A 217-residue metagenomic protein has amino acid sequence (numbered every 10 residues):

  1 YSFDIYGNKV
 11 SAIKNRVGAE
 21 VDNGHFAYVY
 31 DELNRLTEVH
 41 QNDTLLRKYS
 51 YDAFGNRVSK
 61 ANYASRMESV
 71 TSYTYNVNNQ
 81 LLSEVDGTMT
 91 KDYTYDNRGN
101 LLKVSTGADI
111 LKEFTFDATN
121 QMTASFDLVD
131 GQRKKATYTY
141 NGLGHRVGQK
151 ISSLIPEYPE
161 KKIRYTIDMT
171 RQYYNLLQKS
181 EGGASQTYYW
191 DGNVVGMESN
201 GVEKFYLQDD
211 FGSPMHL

Functional and structural regions predicted by a protein language model:
S2-I13, A19-A61, D92-T166, D191-L217: Residue-level markers of secondary-structure register and packing in elongated scaffolds
R57-T74: Proline-centered turn/helix-capping motifs that create local helix->coil transitions or kinks
Y73, V77-V85: Extracellular, surface-exposed repeat architectures
N78, A184-Y189: Extended, non-globular alpha-helical segments
D86, G182-G183: Sequence signature of WD/YWTD-type beta-propeller architectures
H145-V147, Y173-L177: Short, hydrophobic/aromatic-rich segments at coil-to-beta transitions
D168-T170: Short edge-strand/loop segments of extracellular domains
L177-E181, V202: Low-complexity, Ser/Thr/Pro-rich intrinsically disordered linker/stalk segments at domain junctions
